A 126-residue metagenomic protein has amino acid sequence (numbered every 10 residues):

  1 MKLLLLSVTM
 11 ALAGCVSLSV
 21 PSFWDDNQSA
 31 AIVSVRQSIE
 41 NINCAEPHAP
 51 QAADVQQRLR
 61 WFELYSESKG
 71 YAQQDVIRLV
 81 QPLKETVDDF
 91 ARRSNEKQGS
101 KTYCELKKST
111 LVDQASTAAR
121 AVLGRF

Functional and structural regions predicted by a protein language model:
M1-T9: Sec-dependent signal peptide recognition, specifically the positively charged N-region followed immediately by
A11-G14: C-terminal motif of bacterial Sec signal peptides marking the signal peptidase cleavage site
V16-S19: Bacterial signal peptide processing site
P21-S34: Alpha-helical transmembrane signal-anchor/signal-peptide segments
S34-Y65: Post-signal-peptide N-terminal segment of Sec-exported extracytoplasmic proteins
R58-E105: Long, amphipathic, charge-rich alpha-helical segments that form helical bundles/coiled-coils
K107-F126: Short, low-complexity, Pro/Ser/Thr/Gly-rich segments in the mature regions of secreted, periplasmic
